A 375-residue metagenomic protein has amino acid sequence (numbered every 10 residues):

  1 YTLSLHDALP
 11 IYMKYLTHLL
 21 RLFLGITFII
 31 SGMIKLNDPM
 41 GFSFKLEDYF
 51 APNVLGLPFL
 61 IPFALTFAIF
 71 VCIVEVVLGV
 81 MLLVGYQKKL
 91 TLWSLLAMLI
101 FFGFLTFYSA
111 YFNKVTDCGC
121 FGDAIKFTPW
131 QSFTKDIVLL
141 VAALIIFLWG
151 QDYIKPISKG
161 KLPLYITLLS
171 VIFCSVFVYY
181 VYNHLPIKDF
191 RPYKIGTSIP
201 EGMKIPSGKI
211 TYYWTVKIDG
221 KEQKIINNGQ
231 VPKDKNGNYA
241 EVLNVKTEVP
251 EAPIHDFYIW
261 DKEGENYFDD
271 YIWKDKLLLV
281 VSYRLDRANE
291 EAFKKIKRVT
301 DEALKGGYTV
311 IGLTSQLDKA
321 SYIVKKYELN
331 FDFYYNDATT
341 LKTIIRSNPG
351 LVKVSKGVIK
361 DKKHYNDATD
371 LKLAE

Functional and structural regions predicted by a protein language model:
T2-L9: Short, small-residue-biased leader/transition segments that mark boundaries at the very start of proteins
K14-N37, P62-L105, F147: Functionalized membrane-embedded alpha-helices
I30-D38, F101-N113, S175-N183: C-terminal TM-helix exit segments that contain a strictly Trp-centered aromatic cap at the helix terminus
K45-I61: Perimembrane loop-to-helix junctions flanking transmembrane segments
I100-Y153: Membrane-embedded alpha-helical segments of integral membrane proteins
P156-I187: Internal/C-terminal transmembrane anchor helices
V176-D270: Membrane-interface segments at or immediately adjacent to transmembrane helices that form the boundary between
F268-E375: Solvent-exposed soluble domains appended to multi-pass membrane proteins
